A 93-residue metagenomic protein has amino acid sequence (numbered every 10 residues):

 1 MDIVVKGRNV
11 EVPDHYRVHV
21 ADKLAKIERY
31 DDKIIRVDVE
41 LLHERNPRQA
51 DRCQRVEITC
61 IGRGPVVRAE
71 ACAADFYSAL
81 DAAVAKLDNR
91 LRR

Functional and structural regions predicted by a protein language model:
M1-R93: N-terminal, polar/charged subdomain of small-to-medium soluble alpha/beta proteins
